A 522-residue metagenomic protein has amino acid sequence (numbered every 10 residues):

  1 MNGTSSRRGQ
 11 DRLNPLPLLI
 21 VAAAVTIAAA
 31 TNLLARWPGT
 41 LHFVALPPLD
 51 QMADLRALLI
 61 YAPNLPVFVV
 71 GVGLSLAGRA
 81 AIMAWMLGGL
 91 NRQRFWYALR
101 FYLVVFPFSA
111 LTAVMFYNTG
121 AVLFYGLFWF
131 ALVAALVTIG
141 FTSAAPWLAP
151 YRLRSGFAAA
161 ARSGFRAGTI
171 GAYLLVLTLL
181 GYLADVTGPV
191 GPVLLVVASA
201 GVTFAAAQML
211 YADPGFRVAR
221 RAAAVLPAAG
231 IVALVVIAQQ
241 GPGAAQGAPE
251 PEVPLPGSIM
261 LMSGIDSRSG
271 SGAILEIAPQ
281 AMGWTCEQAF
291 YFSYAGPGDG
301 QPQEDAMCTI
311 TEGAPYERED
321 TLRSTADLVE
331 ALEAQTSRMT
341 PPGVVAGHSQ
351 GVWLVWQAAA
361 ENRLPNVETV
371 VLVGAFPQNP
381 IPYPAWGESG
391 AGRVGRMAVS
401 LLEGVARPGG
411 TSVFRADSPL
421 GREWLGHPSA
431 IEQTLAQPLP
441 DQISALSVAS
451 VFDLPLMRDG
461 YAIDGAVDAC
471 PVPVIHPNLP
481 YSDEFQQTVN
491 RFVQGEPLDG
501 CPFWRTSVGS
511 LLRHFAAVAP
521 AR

Functional and structural regions predicted by a protein language model:
M1-R154: Membrane-anchoring hydrophobic segments
L55-I60, P477-R522: Catalytic active-site module of serine/aspartate enzymes centered on a nucleophile-bearing elbow/loop
R92-L99, G126-L127, A160-F165, G215-G230: Membrane-interfacial entry segments at the cytosolic side of transmembrane helices
P192-I231: Cytosolic-side transmembrane helix boundary signature
G257-P341, W386-S389: Active-site catalytic motif of lipid deacylating hydrolases and related acyltransferases
M260-D266, G347-S349, G374, A449: The conserved beta1-alpha1 loop
A326-E423: Serine-dependent carboxylesterase/thioesterase catalytic core of lipase-like alpha/beta-hydrolase/SGNH enzymes
D441, S447-A449, D453: Short beta-strand/loop motif that positions the catalytic acidic residue of the alpha/beta-hydrolase fold
